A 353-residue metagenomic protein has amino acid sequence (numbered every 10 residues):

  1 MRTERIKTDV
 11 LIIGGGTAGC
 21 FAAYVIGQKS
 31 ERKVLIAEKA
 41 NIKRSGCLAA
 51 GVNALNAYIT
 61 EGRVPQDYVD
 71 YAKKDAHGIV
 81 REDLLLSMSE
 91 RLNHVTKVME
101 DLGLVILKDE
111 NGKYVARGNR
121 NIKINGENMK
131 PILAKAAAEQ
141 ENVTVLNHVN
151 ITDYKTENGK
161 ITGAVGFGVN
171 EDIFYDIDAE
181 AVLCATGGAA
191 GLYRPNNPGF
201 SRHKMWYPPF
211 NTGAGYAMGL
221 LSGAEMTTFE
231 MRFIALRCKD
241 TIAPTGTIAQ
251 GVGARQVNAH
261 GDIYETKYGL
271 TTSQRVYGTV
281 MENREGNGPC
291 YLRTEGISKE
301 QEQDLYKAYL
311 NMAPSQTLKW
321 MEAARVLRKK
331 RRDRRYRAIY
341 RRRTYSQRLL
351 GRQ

Functional and structural regions predicted by a protein language model:
R5-T8, E171-A181: Core beta-strand elements of the Rossmann-like FAD/NAD(P) dinucleotide-binding domain in flavoenzyme oxidoreductases
V10-I36: N-terminal Rossmann-like FAD-binding beta1-loop-alpha1 element of flavoenzymes
G14, A179-A181, A185-T186, A259: Short, well-ordered coil/turn residues at beta-beta hairpins and beta-strand->alpha-helix junctions within
Q28-A50: Glycine-rich FAD pyrophosphate-binding loop
N56-M88: Glycine-rich active-site loop/strand segments that organize a redox cofactor
N93, E100-T152, T228-Q353: Mobile, glycine/GP-rich and aromatic-enriched active-site lid/loop segments adjacent to catalytic centers
G126-T152, N158-D176, Y216, S222: Helical element adjacent to the flavin cofactor pocket in flavoenzyme catalytic cores
C184-A243: Glycine-rich loop(s) and the adjacent beta-strand/alpha-helix scaffold that form part
